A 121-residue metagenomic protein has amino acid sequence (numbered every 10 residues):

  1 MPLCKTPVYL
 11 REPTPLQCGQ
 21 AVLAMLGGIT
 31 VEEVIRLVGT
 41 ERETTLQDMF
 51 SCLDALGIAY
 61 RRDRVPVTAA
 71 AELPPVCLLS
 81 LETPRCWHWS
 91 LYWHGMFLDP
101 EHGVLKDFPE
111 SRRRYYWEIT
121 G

Functional and structural regions predicted by a protein language model:
M1-V38, T120: Active-site-adjacent structural segments surrounding the nucleophilic cysteine of cysteine proteases and isopeptidases
L26, V31-H88, Y92-T120: Conserved active-site-adjacent core of cysteine acyl-enzyme catalytic domains
